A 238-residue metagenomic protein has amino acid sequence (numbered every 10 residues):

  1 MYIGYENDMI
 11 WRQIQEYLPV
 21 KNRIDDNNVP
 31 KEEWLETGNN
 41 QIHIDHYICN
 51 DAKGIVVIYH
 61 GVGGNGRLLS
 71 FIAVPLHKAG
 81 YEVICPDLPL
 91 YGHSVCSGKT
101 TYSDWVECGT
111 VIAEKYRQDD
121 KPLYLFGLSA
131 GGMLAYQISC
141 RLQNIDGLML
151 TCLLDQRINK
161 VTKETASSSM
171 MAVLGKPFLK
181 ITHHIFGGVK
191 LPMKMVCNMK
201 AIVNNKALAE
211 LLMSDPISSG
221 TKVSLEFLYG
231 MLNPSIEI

Functional and structural regions predicted by a protein language model:
M1-E36, N40-Y47: An N-terminal hydrophobic leader/cap segment in hydrolases
I48-I55, Y81: Proline/glycine-enriched tight loop/beta-turn segments at coil->beta junctions that connect or precede beta-strands
K53, G61-G64: Active-site glycine-rich loops that stabilize anionic/oxyanionic intermediates across multiple enzyme folds
N65, Y91-P122: Catalytic nucleophile-loop/oxyanion-hole region of alpha/beta-hydrolase and closely related hydrolase-like folds
A73-C96: Conserved alpha/beta-hydrolase
G127-G132: Conserved alpha/beta-hydrolase "nucleophile elbow" surrounding the catalytic nucleophile
M133-S219: Alpha/beta-hydrolase-fold enzymes
K222-I238: Active-site nucleophile elbow and catalytic-triad environment of alpha/beta-hydrolase enzymes
